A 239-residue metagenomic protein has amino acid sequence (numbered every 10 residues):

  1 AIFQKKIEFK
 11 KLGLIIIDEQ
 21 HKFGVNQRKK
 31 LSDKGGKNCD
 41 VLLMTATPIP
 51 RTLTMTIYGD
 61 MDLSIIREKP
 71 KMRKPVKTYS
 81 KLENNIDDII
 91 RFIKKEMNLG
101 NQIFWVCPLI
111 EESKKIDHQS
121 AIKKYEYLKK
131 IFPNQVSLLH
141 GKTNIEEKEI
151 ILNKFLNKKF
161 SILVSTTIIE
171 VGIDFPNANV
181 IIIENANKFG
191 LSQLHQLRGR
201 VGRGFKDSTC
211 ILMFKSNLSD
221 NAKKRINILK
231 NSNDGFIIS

Functional and structural regions predicted by a protein language model:
A1-N227: Inter-lobe coupling/hinge segments of SF2-like helicase ATPases
P108, S232-S239: C-terminal or mid-to-C-terminal helical accessory/interaction module adjacent to the motor/catalytic core
